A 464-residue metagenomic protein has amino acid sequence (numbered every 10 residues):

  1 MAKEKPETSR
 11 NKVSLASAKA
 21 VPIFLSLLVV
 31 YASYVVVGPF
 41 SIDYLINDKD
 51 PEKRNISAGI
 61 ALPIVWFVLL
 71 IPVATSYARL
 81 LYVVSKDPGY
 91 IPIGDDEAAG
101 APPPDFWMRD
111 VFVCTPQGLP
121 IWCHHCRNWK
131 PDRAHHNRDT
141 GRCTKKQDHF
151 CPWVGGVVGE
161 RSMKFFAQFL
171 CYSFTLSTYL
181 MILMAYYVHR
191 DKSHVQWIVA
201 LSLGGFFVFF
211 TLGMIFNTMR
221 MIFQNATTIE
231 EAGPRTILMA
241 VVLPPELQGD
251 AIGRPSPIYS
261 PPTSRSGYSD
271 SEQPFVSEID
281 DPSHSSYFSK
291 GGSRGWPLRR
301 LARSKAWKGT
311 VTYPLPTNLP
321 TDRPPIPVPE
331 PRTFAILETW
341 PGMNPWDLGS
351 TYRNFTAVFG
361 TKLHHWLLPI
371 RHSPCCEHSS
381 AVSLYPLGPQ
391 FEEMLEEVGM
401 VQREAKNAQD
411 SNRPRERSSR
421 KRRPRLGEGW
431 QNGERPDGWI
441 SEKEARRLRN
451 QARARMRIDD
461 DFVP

Functional and structural regions predicted by a protein language model:
M1-D132, F150, G155-P464: Membrane-associated feature with strongest affinity for ZDHHC
C126, K130-T144: Structured inter-helical modules in multipass membrane proteins
T144-K145, V158: Short Cys/His-rich micro-motifs in 6-15 aa windows
